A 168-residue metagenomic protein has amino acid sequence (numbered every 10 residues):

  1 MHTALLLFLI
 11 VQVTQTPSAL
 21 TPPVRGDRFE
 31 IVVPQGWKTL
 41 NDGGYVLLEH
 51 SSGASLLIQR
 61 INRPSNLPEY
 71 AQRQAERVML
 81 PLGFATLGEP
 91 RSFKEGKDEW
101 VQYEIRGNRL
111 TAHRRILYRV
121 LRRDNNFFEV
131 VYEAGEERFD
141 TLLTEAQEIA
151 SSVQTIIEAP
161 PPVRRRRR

Functional and structural regions predicted by a protein language model:
M1-L7: Sec-dependent signal peptide recognition, specifically the positively charged N-region followed immediately by
T3, V13-T16, I61, R115-I116 (+2 more regions): Positively charged, low-complexity intrinsically disordered regions
L7, T14, E30, T39 (+3 more regions): Compositionally biased, intrinsically disordered low-complexity regions
F8-P23, P64, E76-F84, I157-R168: Compositionally biased, proline/threonine/alanine/serine-rich low-complexity intrinsically disordered stretches
V13-D42: N-terminal "mature-domain start" segment
V33, Y70-A75, L142-I149: Stable alpha-helical elements in mature extracytoplasmic
W37, V130-R168: Surface-exposed amphipathic alpha-helical segments
T39-E129, A134-R138: Conserved polar/disulfide-associated segments of primarily extracytoplasmic proteins
